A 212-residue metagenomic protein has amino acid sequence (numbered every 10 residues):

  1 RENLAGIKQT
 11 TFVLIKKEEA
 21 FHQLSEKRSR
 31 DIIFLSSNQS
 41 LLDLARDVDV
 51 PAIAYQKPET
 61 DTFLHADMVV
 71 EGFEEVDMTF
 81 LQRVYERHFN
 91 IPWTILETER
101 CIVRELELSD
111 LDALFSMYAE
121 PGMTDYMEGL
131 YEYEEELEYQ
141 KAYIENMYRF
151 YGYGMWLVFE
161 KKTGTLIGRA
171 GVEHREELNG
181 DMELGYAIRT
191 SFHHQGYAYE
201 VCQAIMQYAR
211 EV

Functional and structural regions predicted by a protein language model:
R1-L96: Asp-based, Mg2+/Mn2+-dependent phosphohydrolase catalytic module
I7-K8, L24-R28, S191, A198-V212: Conserved acyl-CoA
D49, G152, H194-G196: Glycine-centered helix-boundary capping/hinge motifs
M68-S191, Q203-Y208, V212: GNAT-family acyltransferases
